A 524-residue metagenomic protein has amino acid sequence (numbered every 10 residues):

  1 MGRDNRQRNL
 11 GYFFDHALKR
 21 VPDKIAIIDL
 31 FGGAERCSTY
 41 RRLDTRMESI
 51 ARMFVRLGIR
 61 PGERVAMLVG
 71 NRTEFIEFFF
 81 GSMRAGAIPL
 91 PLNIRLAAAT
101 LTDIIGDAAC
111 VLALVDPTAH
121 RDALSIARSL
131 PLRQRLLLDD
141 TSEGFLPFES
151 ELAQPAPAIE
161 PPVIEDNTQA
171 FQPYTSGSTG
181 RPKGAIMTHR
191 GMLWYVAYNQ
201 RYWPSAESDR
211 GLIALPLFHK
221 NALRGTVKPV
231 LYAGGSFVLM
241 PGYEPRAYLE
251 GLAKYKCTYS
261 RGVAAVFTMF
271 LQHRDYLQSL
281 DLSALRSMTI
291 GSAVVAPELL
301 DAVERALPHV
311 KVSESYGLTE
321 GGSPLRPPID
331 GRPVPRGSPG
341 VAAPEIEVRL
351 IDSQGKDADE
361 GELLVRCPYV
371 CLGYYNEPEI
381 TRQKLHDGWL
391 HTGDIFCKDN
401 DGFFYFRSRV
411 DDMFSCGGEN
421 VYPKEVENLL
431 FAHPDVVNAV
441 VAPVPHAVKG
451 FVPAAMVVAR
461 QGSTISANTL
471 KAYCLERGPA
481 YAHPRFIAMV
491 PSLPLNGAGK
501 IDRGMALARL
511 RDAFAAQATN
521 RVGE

Functional and structural regions predicted by a protein language model:
R6, A26-R72, I76-F80, A97-T102 (+1 more regions): Conserved AMP-binding/adenylate-forming core of the ANL superfamily
Q7, P22-I25, P155-Y174, R181 (+1 more regions): Conserved pre-ATP/AMP-binding loop-to-beta segment of ANL
G32-R36, T118-D166, H273-R274: ANL superfamily adenylate-forming
C37-R41, A170-W194: Conserved AMP-binding A3 loop
L96, A113, S260, G361 (+5 more regions): AMP-binding/adenylate-forming catalytic core of the ANL superfamily
L193-R210, F218-T258, H273-R274: Conserved AMP-binding/adenylation subdomain of ANL enzymes
K254-G262, H273-P335, E347, Q354: Gly/Ser/Thr-rich phosphate-binding loop
G478-K500, Q517, V522-E524: AMP-binding/adenylate-forming catalytic domain of the ANL superfamily
